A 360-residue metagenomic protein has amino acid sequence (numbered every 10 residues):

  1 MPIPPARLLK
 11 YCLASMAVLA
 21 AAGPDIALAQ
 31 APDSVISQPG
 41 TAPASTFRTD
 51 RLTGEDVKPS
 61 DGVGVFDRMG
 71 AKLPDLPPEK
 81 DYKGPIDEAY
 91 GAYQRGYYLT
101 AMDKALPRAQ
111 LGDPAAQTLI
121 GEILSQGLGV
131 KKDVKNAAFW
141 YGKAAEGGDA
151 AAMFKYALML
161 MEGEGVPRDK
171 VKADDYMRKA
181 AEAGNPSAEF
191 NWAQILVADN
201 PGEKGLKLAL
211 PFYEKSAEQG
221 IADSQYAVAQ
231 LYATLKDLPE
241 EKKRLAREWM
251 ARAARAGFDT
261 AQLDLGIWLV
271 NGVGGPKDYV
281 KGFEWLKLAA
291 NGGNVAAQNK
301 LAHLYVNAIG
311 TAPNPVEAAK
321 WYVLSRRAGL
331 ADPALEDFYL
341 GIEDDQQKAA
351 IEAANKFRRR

Functional and structural regions predicted by a protein language model:
L19-A27: C-terminal segment of classical bacterial N-terminal signal peptides
A27-K104, Q110-L111, A115-T118: N-terminal leader/linker segments that initiate helical-solenoid repeat arrays
S60-P74, L324-R360: Terminal, low-structured helical/coil segments at or just beyond the last alpha-helical repeat
P78-D81, G96-Y97, Q110-P114, Q126-L128 (+16 more regions): Short helix-capping/linker turns of helical repeat alpha-solenoids
P85-A92, L119-Q126, A157-E162, N191-A198 (+4 more regions): Hydrophobic face of amphipathic alpha-helices that form TPR/SEL1-like repeat modules and related alpha-solenoid
I86, T118, F139, F154 (+7 more regions): TPR/TPR-like alpha-solenoid signature
R95-T100, K131-W140, P167-Y176, P201-F212 (+3 more regions): Structural signature of tandem alpha-helical TPR/SEL1-like repeats, specifically the intra-repeat loop/turn
D103-L106, G142, R178, E214 (+4 more regions): Alpha-solenoid helical repeat scaffolds
